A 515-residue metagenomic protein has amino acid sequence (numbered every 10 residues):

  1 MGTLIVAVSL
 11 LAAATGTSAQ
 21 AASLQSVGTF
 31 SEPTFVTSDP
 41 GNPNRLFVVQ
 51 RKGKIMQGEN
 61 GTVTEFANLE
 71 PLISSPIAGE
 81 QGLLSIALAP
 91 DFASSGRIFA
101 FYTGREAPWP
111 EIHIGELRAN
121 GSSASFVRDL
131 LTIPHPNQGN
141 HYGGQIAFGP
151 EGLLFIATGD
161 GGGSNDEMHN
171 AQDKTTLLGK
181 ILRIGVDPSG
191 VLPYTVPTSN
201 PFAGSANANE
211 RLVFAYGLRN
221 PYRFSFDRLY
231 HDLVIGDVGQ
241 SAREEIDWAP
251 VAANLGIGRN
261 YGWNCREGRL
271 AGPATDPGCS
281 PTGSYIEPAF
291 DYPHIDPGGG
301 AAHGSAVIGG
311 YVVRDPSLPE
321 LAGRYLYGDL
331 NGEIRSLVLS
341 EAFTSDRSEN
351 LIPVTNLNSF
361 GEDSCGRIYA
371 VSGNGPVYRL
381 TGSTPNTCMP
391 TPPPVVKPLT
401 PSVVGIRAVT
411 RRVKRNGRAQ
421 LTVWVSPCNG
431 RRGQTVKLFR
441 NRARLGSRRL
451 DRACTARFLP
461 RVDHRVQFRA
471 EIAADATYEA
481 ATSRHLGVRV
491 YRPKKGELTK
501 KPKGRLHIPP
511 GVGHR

Functional and structural regions predicted by a protein language model:
Q25-S31, A67-P71, I77-A78, L131-N137 (+3 more regions): Surface loop/turn motifs at the tips and blade-to-blade linkers of beta-strand repeat domains
G41, V49-K52, Q81-L83, D91-A93 (+4 more regions): Beta-propeller domain segments
E111-A147: Asp-box/WD-like beta-propeller blade repeats and closely related beta-sheet repeat scaffolds
F343-S364: Conserved blade-ending motifs and adjacent loop-strand segments that build the rim/top face of beta-propeller domains
N358-P390: Blade-level signature of beta-propeller repeat domains, shared across WD40, Kelch, NHL, RCC1 and BNR/Asp-box propellers
C454-F458: Short strand-edge motifs at loop-to-beta-strand transitions and within beta-strands of extracellular beta-rich domains
H464-L486: Enriched for extracellular/lumenal, surface-exposed ectodomains of secreted and cell-surface proteins
